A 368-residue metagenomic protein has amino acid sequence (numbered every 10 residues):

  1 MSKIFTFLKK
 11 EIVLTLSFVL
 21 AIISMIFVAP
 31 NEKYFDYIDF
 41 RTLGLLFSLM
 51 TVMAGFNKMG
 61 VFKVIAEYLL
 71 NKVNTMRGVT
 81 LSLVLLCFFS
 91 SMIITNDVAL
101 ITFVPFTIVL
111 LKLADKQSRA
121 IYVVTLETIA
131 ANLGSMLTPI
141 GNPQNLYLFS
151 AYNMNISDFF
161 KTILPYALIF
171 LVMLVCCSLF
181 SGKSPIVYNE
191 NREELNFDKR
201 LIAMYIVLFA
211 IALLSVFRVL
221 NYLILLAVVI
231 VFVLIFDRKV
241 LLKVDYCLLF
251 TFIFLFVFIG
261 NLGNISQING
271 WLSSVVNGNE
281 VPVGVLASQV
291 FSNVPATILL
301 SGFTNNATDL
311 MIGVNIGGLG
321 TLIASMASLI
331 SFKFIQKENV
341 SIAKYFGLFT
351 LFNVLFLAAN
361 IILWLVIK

Functional and structural regions predicted by a protein language model:
S2, E67, F180-I206, I235-L242: Flexible interhelical linker loops that connect adjacent transmembrane helices in multi-pass membrane transporters
S2-K33, L46-G60, S181-K183, I211-K239 (+2 more regions): Structural signal for alpha-helical transmembrane segments and their membrane-water exit/capping regions in multi-pass
I4-K10, E32-T42, M154-Y166, E194-K199 (+3 more regions): Interfacial loop-to-helix junctions that mark the boundaries of transmembrane helices in multi-pass membrane
Y37, M59, K63-A66, V207-N305: Transmembrane helical segments that form the transport core of multi-pass membrane transport proteins
F40-T42, N71-V84, L113-V124, K199-A203 (+2 more regions): Membrane-interfacial loop-to-helix junctions in multi-pass transporters
L85, F89-L133, I298-I312, V340-I342: Hydrophobic transmembrane alpha-helices that form the pore/transport pathway of multi-pass ion and small-solute
D115-K183, Y188-N191, F332-I362: Membrane-core helix-loop-helix motifs of multi-pass transport proteins
F160-L171, P282-K368: C-terminal transmembrane helix pair
